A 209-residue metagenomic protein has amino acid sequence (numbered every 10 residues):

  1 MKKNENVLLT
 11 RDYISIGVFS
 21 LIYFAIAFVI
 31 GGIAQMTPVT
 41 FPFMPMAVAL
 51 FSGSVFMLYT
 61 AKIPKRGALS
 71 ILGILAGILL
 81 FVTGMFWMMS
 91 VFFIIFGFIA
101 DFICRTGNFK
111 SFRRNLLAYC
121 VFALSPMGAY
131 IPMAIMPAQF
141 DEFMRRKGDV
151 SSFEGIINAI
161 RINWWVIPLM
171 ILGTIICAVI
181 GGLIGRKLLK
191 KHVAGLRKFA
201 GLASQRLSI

Functional and structural regions predicted by a protein language model:
M1-V18, I22, I157-I209: Alpha-helical transmembrane segments and their cytosolic interface
K2-I71: Hydrophobic transmembrane alpha-helices
Y13-V18, M46-A47, L69-I74, W87-V91 (+3 more regions): Hydrophobic alpha-helical transmembrane segments
S20-F28, L75-T83, F122-I131: Aromatic-anchored segments of alpha-helical transmembrane domains
A25, F93-I131, G182: Short helix-perturbing small/polar motifs within transmembrane alpha-helices
I30, A34-P38, I63, G67 (+5 more regions): Membrane-interfacial segments
I33-M36, A76-F102: Interfacial aromatic-anchored transmembrane helix boundaries in multi-pass membrane proteins
A118-K190: Membrane-embedded alpha-helical hairpins and interfacial helices in multi-pass inner-membrane proteins
